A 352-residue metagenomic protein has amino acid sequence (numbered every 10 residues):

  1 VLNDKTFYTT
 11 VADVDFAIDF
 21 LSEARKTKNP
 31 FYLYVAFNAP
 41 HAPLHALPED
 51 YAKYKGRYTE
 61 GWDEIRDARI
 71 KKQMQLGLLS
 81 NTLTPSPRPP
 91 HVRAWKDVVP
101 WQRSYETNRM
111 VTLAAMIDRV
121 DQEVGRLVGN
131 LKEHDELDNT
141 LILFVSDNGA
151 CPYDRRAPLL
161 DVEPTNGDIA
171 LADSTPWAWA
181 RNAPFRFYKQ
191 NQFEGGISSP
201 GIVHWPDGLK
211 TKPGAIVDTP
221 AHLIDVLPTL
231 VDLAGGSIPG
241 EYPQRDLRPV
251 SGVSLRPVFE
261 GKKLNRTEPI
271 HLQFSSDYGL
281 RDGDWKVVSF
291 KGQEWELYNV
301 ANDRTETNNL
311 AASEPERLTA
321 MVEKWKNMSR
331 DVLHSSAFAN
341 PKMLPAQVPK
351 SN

Functional and structural regions predicted by a protein language model:
V1-L2, V92-R109, H204-T211, A301-R304: Short glycine/proline-rich turn/loop motifs
V1-N3, A39, P43-L44, E268: Catalytic-site neighborhoods of secreted/periplasmic enzymes that process anionic sulfate/phosphate groups
T10-H91, M116, V120, K132-V145 (+2 more regions): Active-site regions of oxyanion-processing enzymes, predominantly non-cytosolic
V11-D15, D67, V111, D118-G125 (+7 more regions): A structural signal for well-ordered alpha-helical segments within the folded catalytic domains of diverse enzymes
A17, Y32-V35, G201-I202, L230 (+1 more regions): A short aromatic-rich beta-strand->coil structural motif
I18-S22, Y51-K55, I70-M74, A114-I117 (+8 more regions): Non-transmembrane alpha-helical segments in soluble domains of secreted/periplasmic/extracellular proteins
H45-A46, G129-W205, K212: Histidine-centered active-site microenvironments of extracellular/periplasmic hydrolases and transferases
G167-E194, L209-T219, L223-V300, D331-A337 (+1 more regions): C-terminal cap/loop subdomain of S1 sulfatases and analogous C-terminal strand-loop tails that border
